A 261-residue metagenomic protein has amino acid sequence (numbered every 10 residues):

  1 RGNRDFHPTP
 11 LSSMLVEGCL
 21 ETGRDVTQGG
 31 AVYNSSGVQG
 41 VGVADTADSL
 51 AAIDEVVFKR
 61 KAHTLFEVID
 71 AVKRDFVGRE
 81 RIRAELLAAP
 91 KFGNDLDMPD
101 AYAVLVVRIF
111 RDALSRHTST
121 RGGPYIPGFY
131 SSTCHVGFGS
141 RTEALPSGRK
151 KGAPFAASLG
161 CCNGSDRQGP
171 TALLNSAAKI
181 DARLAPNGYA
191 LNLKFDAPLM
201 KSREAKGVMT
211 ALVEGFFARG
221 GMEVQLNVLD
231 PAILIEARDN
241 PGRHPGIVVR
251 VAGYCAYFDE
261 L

Functional and structural regions predicted by a protein language model:
R1-L261: Acidic, glycine-enriched catalytic cores built around paired aspartates
